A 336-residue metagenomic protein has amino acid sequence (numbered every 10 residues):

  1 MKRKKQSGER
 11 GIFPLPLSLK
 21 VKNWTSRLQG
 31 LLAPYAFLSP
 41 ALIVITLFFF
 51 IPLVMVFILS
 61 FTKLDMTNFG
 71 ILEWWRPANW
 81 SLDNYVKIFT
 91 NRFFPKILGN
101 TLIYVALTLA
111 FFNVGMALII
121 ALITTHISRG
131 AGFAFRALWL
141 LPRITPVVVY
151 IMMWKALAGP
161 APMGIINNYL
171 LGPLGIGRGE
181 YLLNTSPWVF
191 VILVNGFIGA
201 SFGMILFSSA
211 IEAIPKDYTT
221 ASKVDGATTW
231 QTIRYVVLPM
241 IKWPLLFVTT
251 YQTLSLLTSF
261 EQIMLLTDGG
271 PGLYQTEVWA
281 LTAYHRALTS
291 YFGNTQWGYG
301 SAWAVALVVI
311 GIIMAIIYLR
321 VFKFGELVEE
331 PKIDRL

Functional and structural regions predicted by a protein language model:
M1-L28: Short, Lys/Arg-rich, polar N-terminal cytosolic tail immediately upstream of the first transmembrane signal-anchor
G30-L336: A structural signal for multi-pass alpha-helical bundles of membrane permease subunits that mediate small-molecule
